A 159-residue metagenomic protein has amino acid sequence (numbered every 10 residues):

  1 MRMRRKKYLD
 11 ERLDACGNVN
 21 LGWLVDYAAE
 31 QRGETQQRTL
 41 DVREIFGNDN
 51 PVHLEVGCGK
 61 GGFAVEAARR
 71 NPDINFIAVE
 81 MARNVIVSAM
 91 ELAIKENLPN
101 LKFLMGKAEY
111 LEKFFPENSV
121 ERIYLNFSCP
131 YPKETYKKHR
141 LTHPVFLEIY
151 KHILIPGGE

Functional and structural regions predicted by a protein language model:
M1-V52, G62-R69: S-adenosyl-L-methionine
V56, V79: Conserved beta-strand/loop positions that form the S-adenosyl-L-methionine
G57-G61: Class I SAM-dependent methyltransferase "Motif I" SAM/SAH-binding loop
I74-I77: Short beta-strand element of Class I
A82: Conserved SAM/SAH-binding beta-strand->alpha-helix loop
I86-S88: Short alpha-helix immediately C-terminal to the canonical SAM-binding loop
M90-E117: S-adenosyl-L-methionine
T142-P156: A short glycine-rich, Lys/Arg-flanked "PGG" loop and its adjoining helix->strand segment in the class I
